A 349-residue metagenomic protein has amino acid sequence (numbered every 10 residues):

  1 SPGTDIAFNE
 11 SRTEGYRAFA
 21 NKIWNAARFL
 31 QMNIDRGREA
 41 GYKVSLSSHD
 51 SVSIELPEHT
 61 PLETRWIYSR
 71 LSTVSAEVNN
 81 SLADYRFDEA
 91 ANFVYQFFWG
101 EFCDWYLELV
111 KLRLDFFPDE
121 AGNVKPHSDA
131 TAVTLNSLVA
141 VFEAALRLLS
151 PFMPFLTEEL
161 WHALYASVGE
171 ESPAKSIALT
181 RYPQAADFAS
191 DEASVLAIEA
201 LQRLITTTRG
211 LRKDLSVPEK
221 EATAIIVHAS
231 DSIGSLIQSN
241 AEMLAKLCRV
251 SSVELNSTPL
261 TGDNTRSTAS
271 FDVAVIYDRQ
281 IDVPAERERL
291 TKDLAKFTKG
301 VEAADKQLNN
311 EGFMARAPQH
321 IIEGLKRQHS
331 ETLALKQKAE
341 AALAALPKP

Functional and structural regions predicted by a protein language model:
S1: Glycine-rich phosphate/cofactor-binding loops in nucleotide/flavin-utilizing enzymes
T4-P349: Feature 926 captures the class I aminoacyl-tRNA synthetase adenylation module centered on the KMSKS loop
